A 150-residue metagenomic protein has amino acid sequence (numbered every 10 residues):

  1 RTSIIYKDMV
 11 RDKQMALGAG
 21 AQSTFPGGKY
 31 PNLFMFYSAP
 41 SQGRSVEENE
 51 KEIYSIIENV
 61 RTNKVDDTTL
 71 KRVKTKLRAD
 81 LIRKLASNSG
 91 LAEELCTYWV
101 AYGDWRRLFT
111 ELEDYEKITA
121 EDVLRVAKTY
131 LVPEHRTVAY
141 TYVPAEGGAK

Functional and structural regions predicted by a protein language model:
R1-I4: His/Glu-based metal-binding/catalytic segments typifying zinc-dependent metallopeptidases
Y6-E116, R136-P144, A149-K150: M16 family metallopeptidases and their MPP-like homologs
L124-T141: Bilobed periplasmic-binding protein-like "clamshell/Venus-flytrap" ligand-binding domains
